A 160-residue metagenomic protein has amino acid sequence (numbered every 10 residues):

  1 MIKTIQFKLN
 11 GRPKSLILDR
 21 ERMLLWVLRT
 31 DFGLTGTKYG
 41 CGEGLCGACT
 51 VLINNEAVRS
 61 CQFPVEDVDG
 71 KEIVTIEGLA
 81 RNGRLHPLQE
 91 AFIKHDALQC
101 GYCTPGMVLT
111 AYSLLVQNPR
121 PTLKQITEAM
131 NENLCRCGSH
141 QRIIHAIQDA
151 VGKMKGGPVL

Functional and structural regions predicted by a protein language model:
M1-L160: Signature of N-terminal electron-transfer/Fe-S-associated modules in redox systems
